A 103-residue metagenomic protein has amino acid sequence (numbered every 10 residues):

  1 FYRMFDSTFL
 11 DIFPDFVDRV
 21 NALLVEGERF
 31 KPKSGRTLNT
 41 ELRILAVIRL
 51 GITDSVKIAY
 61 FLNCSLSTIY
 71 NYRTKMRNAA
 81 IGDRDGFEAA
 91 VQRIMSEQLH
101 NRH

Functional and structural regions predicted by a protein language model:
R3-H103: Cytosolic nucleotide-binding catalytic cores of signal-transduction proteins
